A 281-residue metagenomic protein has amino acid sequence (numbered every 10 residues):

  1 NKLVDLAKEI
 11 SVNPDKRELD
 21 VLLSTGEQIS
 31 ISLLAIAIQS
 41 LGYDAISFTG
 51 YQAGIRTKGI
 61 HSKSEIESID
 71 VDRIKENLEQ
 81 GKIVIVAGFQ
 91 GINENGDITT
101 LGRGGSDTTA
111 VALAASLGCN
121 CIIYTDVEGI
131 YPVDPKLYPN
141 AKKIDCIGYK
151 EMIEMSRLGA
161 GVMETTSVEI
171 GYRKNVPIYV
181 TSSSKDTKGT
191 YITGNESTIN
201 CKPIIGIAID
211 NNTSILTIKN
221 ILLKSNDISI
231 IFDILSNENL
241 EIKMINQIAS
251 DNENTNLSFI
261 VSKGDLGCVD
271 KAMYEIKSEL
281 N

Functional and structural regions predicted by a protein language model:
N1-I10, P177-I178, N254-L266: Charged, low-complexity intrinsically disordered tails and linkers
N1-V168, I248: Nucleotide/pyrophosphate-binding catalytic subdomain
Y43, V176, L240: Short phosphate-binding/catalytic loops that engage adenosine nucleotides
F48, V86-A87, Y124, T181-S183 (+3 more regions): Generic beta-strand/beta-sheet core signal
T57-K58, P132-D134, G189-Y191, E253-T255: Short Asp/Glu-rich motifs
V127-G129, K174-I178, S182-T187, E196 (+3 more regions): Glycine-rich beta-alpha junction loops
Y191-N281: A conserved regulatory-domain signal marking ACT and ACT-like small-molecule sensing domains and adjacent regulatory
